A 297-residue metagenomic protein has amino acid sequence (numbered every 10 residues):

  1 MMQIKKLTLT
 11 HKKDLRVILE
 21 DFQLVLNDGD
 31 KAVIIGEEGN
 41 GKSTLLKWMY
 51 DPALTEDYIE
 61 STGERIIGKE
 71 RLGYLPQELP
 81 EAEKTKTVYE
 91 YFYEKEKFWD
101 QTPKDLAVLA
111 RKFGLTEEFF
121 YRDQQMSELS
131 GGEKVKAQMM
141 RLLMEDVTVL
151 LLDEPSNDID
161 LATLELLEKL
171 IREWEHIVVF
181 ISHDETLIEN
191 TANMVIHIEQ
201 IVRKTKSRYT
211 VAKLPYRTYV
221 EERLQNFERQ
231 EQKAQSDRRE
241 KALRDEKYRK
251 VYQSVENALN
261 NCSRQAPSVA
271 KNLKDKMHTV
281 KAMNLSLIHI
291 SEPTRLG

Functional and structural regions predicted by a protein language model:
M1-L15, D28, F98-Q124, G132 (+2 more regions): Coupling and communication elements adjacent to P-loop NTPase active sites across diverse families
D30-E37, S43-T102, M194, E199-K206 (+1 more regions): ABC ATPase nucleotide-binding domain signature region
S127-K136, D160-L161: ABC ATPase nucleotide-binding domain "signature motif"
M139: Hydrophobic anchor residue at the start of the ABC signature
D146-T148: A residue-level structural signal marking coil residues immediately N-terminal to beta-strands within the ABC ATPase
L152-P155, D160-A162: Walker B catalytic motif
S182-H183: H-loop/switch region of ABC-family ATPase nucleotide-binding domains
